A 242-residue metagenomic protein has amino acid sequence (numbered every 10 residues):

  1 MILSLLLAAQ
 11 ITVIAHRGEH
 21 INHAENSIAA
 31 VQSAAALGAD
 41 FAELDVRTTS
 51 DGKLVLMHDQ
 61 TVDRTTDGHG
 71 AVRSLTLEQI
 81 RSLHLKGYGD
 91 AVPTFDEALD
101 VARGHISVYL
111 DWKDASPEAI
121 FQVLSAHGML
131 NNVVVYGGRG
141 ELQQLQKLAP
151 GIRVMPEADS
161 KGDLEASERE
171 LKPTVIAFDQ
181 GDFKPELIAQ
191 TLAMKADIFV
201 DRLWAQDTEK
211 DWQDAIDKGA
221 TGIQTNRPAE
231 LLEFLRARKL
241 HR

Functional and structural regions predicted by a protein language model:
L5-R242: Phosphate-group recognition and catalysis centered on beta-loop-alpha active-site segments
